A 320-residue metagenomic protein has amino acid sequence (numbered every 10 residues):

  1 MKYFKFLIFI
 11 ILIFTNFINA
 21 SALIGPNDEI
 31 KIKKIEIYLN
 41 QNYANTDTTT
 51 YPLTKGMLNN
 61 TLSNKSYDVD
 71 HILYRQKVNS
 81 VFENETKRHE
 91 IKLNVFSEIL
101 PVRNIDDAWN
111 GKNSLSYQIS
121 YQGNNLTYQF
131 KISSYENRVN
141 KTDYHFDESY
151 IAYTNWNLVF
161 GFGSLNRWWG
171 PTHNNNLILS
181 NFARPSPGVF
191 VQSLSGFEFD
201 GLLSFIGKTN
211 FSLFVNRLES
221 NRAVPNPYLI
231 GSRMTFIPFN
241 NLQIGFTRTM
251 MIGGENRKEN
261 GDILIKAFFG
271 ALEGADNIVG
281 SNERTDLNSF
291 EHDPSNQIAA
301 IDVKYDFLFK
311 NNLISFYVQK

Functional and structural regions predicted by a protein language model:
L7-N16: Bacterial N-terminal signal peptides
G25-I37, Y74-I132, F160, T209-L213: Transmembrane beta-strand segments of Gram-negative outer membrane beta-barrel proteins
D47-T48, V102-A108, E136-N140, L177-S180 (+2 more regions): Outer-membrane beta-barrel domain signature
D47-T49, S80-E90, Q122-L126, T154-N157 (+3 more regions): Short loop/turn motifs that connect adjacent beta-strands in outer-membrane beta-barrel proteins
V95-P101, G123-N125, I132-R138, N155-N157 (+5 more regions): Transmembrane beta-strands of outer-membrane beta-barrel pores
D107-L115, T142-D147, A183-Q192, N226-I230 (+1 more regions): Residues that define the transmembrane beta-barrel architecture of outer-membrane proteins
W109, Y128-Y153, P171-S180: Surface-exposed loop and membrane-interface regions of Gram-negative outer-membrane beta-barrel proteins
W168, G188-K320: Signature for the C-terminal beta-barrel architecture of outer-membrane proteins
